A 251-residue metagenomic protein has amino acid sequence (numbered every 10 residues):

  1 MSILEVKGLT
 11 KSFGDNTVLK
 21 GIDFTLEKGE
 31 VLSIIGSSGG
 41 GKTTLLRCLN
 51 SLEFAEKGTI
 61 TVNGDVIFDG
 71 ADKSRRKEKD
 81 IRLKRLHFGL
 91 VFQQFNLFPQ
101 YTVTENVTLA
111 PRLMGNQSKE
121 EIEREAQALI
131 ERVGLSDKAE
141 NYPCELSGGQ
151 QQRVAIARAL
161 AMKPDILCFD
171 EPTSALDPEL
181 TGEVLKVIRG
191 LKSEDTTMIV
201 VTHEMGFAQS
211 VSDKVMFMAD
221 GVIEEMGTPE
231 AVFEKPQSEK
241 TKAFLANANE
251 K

Functional and structural regions predicted by a protein language model:
N50: Helix-to-loop junction immediately C-terminal to a conserved catalytic motif
Y101-L109: Short coil-to-helix segment of the ABC ATPase nucleotide-binding domain corresponding to the Q-loop/switch region
Y142-L146, Q150: Conserved ABC ATPase signature
A161-D165: A short, proline-enriched helix->beta-strand linker immediately N-terminal to the Walker B motif in ABC-type P-loop
L167-D170: Catalytic Walker B motif of ABC-type/P-loop ATPase nucleotide-binding domains
M226-G227: ABC ATPase "signature
